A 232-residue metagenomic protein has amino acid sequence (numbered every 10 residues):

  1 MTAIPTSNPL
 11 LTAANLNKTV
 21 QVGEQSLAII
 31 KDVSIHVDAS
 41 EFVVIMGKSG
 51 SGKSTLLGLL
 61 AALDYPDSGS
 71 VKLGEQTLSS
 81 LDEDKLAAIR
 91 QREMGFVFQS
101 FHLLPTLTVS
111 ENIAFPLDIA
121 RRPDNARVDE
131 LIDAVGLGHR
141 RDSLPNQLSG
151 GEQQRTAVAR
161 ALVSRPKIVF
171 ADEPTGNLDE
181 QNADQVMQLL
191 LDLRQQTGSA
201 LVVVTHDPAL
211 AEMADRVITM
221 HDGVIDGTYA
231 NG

Functional and structural regions predicted by a protein language model:
M1-T19, D226-G232: ABC-family P-loop ATPase nucleotide-binding domain
L10-M220: ABC family nucleotide-binding domain
V217-Y229: H-loop (His-switch) and adjacent beta-strand-loop-beta switch element of ABC-type ATPase nucleotide-binding domains
